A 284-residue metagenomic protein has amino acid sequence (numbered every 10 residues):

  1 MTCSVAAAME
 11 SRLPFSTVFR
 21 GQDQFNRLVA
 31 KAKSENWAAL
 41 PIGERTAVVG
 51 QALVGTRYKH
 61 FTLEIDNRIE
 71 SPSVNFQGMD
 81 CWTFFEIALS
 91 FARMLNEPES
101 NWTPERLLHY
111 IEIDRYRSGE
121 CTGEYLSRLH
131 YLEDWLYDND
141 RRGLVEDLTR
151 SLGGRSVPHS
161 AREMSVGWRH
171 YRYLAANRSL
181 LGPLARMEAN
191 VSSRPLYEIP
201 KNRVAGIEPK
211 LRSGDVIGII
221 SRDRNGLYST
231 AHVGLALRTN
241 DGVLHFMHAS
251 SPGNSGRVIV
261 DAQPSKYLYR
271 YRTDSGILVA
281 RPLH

Functional and structural regions predicted by a protein language model:
C3-H284: Cysteine-nucleophile amide-bond enzymes
